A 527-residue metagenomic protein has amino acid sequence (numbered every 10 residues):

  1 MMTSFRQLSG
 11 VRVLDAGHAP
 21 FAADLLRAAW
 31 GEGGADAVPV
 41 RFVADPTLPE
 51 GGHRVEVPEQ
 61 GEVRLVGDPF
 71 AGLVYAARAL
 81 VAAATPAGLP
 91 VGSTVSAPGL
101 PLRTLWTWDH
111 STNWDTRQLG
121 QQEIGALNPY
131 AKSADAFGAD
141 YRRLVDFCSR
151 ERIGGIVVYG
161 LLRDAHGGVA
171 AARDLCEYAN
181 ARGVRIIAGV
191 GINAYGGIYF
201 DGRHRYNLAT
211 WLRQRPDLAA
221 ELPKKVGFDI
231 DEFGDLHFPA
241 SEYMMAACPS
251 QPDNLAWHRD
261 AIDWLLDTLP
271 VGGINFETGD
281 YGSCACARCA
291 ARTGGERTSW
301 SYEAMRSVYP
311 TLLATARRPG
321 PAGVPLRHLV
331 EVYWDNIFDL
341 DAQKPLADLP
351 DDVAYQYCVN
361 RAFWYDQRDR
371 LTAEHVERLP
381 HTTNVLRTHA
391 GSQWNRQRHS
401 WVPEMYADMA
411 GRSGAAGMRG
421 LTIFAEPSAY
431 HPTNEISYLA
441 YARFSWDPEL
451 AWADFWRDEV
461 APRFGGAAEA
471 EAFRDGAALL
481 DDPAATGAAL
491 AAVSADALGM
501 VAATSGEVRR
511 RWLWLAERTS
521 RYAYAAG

Functional and structural regions predicted by a protein language model:
T3-S9, D15-L25, A29, P58-A256 (+3 more regions): Feature activates predominantly on carbohydrate-active enzymes
A16, A181-G183, A256, D267 (+1 more regions): Substrate-binding groove of N-acetylhexosamine-processing glycoside hydrolases
W30-V55, V63-R64: Short, well-ordered secondary-structure micro-motifs within conserved domains or adaptor modules
P46, G279-C284, W334-D341: Short, internal active-site loops enriched in acidic
A165-V169, Y195-I198, C284-C286, D339-A342 (+2 more regions): Extracytoplasmic/secreted cell-surface and envelope-processing proteins
F238-C248, Y281-S299, N395: Active-site-proximal beta-alpha loop/turn segments in soluble metabolic enzymes
N254-N275, G282-G295, M305-Y309: Hydrophobic, small-residue-rich alpha-helical packing segments that form membrane-like cores
